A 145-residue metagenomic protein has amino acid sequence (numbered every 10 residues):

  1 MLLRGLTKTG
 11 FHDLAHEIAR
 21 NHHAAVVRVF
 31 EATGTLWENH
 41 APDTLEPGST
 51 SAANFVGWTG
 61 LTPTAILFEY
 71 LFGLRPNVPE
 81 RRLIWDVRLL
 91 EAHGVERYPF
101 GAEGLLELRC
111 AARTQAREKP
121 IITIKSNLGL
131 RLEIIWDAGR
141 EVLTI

Functional and structural regions predicted by a protein language model:
M1-I145: Non-catalytic C-terminal accessory modules of carbohydrate-active enzymes
